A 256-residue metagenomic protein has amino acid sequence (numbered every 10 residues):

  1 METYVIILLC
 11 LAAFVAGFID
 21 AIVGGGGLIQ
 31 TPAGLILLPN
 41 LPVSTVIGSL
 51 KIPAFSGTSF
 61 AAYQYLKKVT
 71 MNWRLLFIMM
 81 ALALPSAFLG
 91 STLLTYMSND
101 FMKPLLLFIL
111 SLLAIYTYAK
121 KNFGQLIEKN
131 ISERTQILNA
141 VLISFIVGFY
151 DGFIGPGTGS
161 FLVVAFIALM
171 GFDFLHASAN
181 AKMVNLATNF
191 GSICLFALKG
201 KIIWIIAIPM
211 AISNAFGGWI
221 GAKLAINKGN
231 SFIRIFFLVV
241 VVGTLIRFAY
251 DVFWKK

Functional and structural regions predicted by a protein language model:
M1-P42, E128-S178: Selected transmembrane alpha-helices and immediately adjacent juxtamembrane segments of polytopic inner-membrane
V5-L9, L75, M79, K103-L106 (+3 more regions): Residue-level signature of transmembrane alpha-helical entry/exit and packing/kink sites in multi-pass membrane
I6, C10, K51, L107-L110 (+5 more regions): Residues within membrane-spanning alpha-helices of integral membrane proteins, especially the hydrophobic core/packing
I36-L37, T45, T95, P104 (+5 more regions): Transmembrane helix-loop junction
G48-F101, N189-I235, V239: Selective hydrophobic functional segments
S59-T70, S91, L107-S132, G243-K256: Transmembrane helix exit motif
L89, I146-P156, S192-G200, A207 (+1 more regions): Hydrophobic alpha-helical transmembrane segments in multi-pass integral membrane proteins
